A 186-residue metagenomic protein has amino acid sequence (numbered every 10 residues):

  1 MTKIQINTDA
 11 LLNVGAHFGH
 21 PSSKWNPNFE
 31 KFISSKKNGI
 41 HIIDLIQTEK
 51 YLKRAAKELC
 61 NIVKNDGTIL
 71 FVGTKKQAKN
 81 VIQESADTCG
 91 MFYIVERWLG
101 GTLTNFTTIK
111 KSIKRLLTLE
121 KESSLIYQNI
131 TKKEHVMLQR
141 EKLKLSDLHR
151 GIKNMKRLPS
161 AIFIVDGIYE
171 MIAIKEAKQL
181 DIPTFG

Functional and structural regions predicted by a protein language model:
M1-T68, T74-E122, K132-M137, L143 (+1 more regions): N-terminal cationic and glycine-rich segments that engage phosphates or anionic surfaces
I4-Q5, L145-G186: Positively charged, low-complexity, intrinsically disordered RNA-binding extensions
L70-V72, F163-I164: Short catalytic-loop micro-motif centered on adjacent basic/acidic residues
